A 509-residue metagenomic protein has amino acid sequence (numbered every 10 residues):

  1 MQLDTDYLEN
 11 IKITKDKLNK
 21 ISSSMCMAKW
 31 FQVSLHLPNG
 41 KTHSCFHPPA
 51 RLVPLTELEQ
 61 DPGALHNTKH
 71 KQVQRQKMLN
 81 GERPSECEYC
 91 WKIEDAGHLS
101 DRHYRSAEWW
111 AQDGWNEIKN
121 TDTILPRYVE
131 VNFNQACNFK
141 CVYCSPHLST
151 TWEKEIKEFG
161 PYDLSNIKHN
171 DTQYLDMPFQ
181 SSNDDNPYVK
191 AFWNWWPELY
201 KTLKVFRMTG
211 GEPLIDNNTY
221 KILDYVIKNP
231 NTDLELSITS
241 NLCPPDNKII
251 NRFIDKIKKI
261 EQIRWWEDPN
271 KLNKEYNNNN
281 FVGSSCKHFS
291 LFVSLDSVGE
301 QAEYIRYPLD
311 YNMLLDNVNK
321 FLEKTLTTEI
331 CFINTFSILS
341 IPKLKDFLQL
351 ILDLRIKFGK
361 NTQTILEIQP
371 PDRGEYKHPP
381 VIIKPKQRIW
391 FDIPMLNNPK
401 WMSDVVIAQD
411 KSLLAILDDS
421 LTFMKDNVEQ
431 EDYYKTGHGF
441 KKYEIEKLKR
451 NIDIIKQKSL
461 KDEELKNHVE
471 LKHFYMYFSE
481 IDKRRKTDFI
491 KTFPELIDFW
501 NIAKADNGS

Functional and structural regions predicted by a protein language model:
L3-E108, M395-S509: Accessory C-terminal segments flanking Radical SAM cores
M27-S44, K119-H147, K204-M208: N-terminal pre-triad scaffold of radical SAM enzymes
W91-D95, C144-T150: Detector for the c-type heme attachment site
H98-R127, C137-F139, G160: Recognition helices and adjacent regulatory flanks at domain boundaries
P126-A136, H147-P187, Y200-D216, N229-L315 (+2 more regions): Core AdoMet radical
V189-N194, Y220-D224, I249-R252: Leucine-rich repeat
I338-L354: Catalytic cores of alpha/beta
